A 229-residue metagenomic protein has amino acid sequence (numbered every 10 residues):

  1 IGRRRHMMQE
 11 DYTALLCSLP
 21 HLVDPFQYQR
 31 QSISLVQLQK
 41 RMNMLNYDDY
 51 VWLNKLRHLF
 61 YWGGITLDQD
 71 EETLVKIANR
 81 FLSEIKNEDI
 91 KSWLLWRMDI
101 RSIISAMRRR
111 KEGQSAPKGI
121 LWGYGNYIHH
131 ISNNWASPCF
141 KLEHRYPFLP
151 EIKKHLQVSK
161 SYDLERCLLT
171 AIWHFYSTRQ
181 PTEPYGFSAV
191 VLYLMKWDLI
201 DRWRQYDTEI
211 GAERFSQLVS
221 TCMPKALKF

Functional and structural regions predicted by a protein language model:
R4-F229: Extended alpha-helical surfaces
